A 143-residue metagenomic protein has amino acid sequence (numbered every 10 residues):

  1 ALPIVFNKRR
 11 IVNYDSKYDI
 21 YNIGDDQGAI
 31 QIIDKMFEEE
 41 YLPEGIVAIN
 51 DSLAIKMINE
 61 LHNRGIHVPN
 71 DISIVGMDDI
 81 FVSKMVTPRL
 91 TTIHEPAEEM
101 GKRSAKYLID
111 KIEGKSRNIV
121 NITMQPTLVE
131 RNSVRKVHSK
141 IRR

Functional and structural regions predicted by a protein language model:
A1-R143: Bacterial carbohydrate/catabolite-sensing allosteric modules
